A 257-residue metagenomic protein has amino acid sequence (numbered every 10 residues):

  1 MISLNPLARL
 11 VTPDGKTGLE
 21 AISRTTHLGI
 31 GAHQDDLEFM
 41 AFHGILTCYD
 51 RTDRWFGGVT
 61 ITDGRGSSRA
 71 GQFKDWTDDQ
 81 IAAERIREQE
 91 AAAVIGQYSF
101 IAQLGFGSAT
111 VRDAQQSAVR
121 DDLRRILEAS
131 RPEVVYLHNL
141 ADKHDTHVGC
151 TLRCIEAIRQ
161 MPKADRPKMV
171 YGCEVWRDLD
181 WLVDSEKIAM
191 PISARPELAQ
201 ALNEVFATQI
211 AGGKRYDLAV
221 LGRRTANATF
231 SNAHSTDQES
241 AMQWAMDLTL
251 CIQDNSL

Functional and structural regions predicted by a protein language model:
M1-A129, Q160-K163: Active-site rim/loop-helix segments in enzyme catalytic domains that contact anionic ligands
M1-L28, R112-L257: Metal-dependent de-N-acetylase/amidase catalytic core
